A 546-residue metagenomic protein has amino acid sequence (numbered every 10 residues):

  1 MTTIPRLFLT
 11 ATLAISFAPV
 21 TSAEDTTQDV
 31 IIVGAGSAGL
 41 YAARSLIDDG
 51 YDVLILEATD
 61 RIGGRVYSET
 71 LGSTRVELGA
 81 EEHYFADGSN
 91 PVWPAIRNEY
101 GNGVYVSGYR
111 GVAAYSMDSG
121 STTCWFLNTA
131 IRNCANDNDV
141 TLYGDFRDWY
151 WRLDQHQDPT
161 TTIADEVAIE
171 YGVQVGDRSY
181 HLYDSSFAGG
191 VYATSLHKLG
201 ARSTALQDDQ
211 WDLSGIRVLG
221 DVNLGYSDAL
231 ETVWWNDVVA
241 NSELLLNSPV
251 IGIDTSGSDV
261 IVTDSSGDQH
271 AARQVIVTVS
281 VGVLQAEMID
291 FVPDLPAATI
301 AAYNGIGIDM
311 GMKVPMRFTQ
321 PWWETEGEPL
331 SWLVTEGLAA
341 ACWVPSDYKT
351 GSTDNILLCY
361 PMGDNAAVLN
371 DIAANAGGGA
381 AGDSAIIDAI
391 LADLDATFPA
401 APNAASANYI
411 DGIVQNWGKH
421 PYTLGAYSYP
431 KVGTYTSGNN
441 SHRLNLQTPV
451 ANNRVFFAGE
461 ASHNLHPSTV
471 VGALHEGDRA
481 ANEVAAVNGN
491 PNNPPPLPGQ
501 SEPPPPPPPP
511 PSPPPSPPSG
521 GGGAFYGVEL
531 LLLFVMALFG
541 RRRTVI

Functional and structural regions predicted by a protein language model:
M1-F8: Bacterial N-terminal signal peptides that target proteins for export
F8-S16, L533-V535: Bacterial N-terminal signal peptides
S16-V20, A537-G540: Hydrophobic membrane-targeting alpha-helices
T21-P505: FAD-dinucleotide binding site
N439-R443, G540-I546: HINT/intein-family self-processing domains that catalyze protein splicing or autoproteolytic maturation of precursor
S501-S519: Acidic, proline-/serine-/threonine-rich low-complexity intrinsically disordered repeat tracts
P517-V528: Short, threonine-centered small-residue motifs that mark membrane-proximal processing/anchoring sites and TM-junction
Y526-T544: A cross-kingdom C-terminal cell-surface attachment/processing module
